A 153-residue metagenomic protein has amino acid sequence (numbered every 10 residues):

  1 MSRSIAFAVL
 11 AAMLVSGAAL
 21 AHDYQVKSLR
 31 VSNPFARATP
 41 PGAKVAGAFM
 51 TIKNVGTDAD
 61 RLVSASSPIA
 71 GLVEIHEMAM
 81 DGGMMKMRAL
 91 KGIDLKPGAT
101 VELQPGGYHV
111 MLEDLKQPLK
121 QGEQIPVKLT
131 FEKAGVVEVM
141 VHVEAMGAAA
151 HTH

Functional and structural regions predicted by a protein language model:
M1-A8: Bacterial N-terminal signal peptides that target proteins for export
S16-A18: N-terminal signal peptide c-region/cleavage motif recognized by signal peptidases
H22-H153: Compact, glycine-rich, soluble single-domain proteins
